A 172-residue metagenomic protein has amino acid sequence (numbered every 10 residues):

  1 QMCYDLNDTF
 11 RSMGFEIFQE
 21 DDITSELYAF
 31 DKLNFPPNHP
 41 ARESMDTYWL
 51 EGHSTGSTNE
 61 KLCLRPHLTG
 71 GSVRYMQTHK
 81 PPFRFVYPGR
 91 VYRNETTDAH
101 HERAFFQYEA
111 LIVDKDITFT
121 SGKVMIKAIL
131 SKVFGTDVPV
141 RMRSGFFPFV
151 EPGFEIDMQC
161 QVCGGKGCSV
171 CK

Functional and structural regions predicted by a protein language model:
Q1-K172: TRNA-recognition modules of translation machinery and tRNA-sensing kinases, especially anticodon-binding
